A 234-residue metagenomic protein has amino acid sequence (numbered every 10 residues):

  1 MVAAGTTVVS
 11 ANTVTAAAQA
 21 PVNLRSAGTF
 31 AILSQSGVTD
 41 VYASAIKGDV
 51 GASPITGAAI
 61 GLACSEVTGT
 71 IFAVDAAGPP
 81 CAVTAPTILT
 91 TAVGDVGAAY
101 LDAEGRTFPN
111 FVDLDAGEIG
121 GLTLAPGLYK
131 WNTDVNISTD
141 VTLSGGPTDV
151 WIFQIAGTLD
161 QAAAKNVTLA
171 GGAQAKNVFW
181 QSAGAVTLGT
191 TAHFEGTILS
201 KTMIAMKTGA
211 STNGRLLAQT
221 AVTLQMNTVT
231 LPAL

Functional and structural regions predicted by a protein language model:
M1-T13: Secretory targeting and sorting signals
N12-L234: Solvent-exposed adhesion/ligand-recognition segments of exported proteins
